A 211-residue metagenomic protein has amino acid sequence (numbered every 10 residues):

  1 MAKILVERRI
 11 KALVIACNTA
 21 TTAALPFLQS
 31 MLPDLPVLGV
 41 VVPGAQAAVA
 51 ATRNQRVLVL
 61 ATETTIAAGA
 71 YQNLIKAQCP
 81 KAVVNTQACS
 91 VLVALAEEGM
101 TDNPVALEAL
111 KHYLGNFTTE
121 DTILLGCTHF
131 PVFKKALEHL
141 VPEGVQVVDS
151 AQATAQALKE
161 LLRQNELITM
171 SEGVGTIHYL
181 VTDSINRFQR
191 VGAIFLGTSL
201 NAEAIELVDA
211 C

Functional and structural regions predicted by a protein language model:
M1-C211: Non-catalytic structural scaffold of enzyme domains
